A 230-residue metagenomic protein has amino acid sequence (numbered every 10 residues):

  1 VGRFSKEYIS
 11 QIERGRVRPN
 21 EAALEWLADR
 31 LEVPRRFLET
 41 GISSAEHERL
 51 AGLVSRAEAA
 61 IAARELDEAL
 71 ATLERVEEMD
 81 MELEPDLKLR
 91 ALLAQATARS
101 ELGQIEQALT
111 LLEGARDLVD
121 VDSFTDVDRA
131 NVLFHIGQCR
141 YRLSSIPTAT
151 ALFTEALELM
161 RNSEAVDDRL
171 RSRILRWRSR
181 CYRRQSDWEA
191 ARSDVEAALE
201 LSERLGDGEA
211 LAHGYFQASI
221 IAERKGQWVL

Functional and structural regions predicted by a protein language model:
V1-Q11: Short alpha-helical DNA-recognition segment
F4, S44-A45, L83, F124 (+2 more regions): Structural signature of alpha-solenoid helical repeat scaffolds
N20-F37: DNA major-groove recognition helix of helix-turn-helix/homeodomain DNA-binding modules
E32-E48: Short C-terminal boundary/hinge segments that cap the last helix of small helical domains
L50-R64, L87-Q104, D128-S145, L170-S186 (+2 more regions): Tandem amphipathic alpha-helical repeat scaffolds
E74-M81, E113-V121, T154-E164, E196-D207: Amphipathic alpha-helical segments of tetratricopeptide repeats
